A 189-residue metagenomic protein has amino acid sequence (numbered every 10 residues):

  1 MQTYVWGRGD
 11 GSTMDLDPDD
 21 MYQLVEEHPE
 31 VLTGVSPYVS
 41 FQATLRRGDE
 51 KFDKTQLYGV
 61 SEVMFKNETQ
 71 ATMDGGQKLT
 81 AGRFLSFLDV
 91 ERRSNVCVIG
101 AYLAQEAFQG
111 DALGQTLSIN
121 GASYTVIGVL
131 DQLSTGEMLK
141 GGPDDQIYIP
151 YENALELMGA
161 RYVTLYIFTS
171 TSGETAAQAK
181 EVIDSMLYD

Functional and structural regions predicted by a protein language model:
M1-A43: Membrane-proximal extracellular/periplasmic loop immediately following the first transmembrane helix
W6-M14, R47-F52, V129-L133, F168-A176: Structural beta->alpha junctions
M21-E26, E62-K66, K180-D184, Y188: Generic solvent-exposed, charged/amphipathic alpha-helical segments that serve as macromolecular interface scaffolds
E26-E30, Q109, D189: Secondary-structure boundary motif
H28-T33, T69, G75, E174: Structural motif
Y38-V39, E50-L157, R161-Y162, Q178: Hydrophobic secondary-structure segments that place a key small or acidic residue at a functional site
A71, Y188-D189: Alpha-helix termini
G159-Y188: A short beta-strand structural signal in non-transmembrane regions
